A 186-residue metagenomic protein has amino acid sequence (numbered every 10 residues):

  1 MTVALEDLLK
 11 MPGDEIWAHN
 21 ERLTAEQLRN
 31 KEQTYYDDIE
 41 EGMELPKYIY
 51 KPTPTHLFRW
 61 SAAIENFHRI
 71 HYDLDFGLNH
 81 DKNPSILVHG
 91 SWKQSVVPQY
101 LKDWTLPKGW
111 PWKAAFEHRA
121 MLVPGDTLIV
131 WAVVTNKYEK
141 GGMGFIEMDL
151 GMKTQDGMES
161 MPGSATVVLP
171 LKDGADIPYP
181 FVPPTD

Functional and structural regions predicted by a protein language model:
M1-E41, A120-D186: HotDog/MaoC-like acyl-thioester-processing domains
V3-M11, L78-T135: Hydrophobic beta-strand-centered segment that forms part of the acyl-chain substrate-binding groove
D14-I86, Q155, L171: Catalytic strand-loop segment that frames the active site of acyl-thioester-processing enzymes
P46, S61-A63, S95-P98, G109 (+2 more regions): Small-side-chain structural scaffolding
Y48, H56, W110-A114, L128 (+1 more regions): A generic structural signal for short beta-strands and their flanking turns/coil linkers
I49, A115, P162-T166: Well-ordered beta-strand positions in beta-sheet-rich domains
